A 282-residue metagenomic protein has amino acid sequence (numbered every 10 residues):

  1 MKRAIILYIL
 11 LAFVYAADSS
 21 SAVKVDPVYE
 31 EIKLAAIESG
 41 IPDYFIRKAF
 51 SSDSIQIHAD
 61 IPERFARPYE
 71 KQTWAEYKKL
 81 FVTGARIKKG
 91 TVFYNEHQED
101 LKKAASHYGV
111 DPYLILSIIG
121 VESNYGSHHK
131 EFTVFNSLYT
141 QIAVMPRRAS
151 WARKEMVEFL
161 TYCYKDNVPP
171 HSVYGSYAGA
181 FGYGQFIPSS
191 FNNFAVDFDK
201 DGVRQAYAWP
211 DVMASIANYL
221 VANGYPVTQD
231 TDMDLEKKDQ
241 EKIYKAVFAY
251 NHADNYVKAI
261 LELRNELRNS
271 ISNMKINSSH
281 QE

Functional and structural regions predicted by a protein language model:
A4-V14: Sec-dependent N-terminal signal peptides
F13-V23: Bacterial Sec-dependent signal peptides at the C-terminal "C-region" and cleavage site
V23-I32, V92-H97: Short acidic alpha-helix initiation/capping motifs at coil-to-helix transition points, especially at protein N-termini
I41-N277, E282: Catalytic glycan-binding domains that act on GlcNAc-containing polysaccharides
